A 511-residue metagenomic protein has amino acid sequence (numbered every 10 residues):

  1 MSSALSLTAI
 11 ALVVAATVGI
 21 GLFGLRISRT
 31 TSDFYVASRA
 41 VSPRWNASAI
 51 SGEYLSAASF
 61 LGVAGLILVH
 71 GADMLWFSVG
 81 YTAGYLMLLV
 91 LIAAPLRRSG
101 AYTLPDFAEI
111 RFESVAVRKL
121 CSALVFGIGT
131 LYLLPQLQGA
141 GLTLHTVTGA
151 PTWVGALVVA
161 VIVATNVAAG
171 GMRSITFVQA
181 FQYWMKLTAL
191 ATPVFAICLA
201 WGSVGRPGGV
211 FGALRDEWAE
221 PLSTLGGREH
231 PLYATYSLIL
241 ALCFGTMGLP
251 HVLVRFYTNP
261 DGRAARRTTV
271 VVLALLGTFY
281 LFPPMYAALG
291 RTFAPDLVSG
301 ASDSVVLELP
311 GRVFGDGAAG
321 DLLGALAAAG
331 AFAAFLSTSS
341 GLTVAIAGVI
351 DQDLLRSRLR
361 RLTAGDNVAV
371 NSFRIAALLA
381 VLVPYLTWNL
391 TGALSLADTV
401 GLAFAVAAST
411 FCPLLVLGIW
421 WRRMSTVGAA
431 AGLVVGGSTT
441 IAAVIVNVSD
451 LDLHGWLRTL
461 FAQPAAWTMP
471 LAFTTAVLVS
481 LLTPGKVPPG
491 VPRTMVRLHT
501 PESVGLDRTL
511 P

Functional and structural regions predicted by a protein language model:
M1-P511: Membrane-embedded helix-loop-helix hairpins and adjacent transmembrane boundary segments in multi-pass transporters
